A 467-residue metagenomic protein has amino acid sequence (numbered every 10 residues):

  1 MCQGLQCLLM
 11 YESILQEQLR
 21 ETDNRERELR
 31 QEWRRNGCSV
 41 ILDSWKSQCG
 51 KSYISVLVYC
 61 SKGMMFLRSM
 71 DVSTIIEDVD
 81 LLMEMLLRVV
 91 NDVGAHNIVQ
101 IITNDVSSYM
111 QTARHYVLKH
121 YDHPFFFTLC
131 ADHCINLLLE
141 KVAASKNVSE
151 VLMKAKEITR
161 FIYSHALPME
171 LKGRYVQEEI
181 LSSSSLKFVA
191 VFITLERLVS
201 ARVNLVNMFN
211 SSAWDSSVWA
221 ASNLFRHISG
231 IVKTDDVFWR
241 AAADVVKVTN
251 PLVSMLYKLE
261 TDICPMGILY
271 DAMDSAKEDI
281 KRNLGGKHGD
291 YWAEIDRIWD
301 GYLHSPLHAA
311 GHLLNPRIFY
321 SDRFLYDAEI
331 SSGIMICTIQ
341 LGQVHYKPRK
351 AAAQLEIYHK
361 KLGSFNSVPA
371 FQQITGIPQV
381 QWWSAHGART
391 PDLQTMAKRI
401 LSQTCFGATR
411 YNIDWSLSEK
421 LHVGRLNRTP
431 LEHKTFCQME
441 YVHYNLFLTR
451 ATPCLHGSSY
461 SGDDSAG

Functional and structural regions predicted by a protein language model:
M1-G467: Short alpha-helical patches at protein termini and domain edges that function as localization/binding signals
